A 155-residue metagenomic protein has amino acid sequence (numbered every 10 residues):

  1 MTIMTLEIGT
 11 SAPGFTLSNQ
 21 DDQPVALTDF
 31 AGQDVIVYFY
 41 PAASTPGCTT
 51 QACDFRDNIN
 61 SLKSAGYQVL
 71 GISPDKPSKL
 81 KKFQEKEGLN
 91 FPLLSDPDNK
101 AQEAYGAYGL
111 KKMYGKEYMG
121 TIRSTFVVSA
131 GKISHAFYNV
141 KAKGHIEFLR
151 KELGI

Functional and structural regions predicted by a protein language model:
M1-I155: Chalcogenol-based redox active-site neighborhoods
